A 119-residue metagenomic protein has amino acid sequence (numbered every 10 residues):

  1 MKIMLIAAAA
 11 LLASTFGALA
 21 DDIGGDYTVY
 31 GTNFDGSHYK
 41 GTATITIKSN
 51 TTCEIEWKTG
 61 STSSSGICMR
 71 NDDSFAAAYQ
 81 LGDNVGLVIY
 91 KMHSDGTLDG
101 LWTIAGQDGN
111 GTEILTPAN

Functional and structural regions predicted by a protein language model:
M1-I6: Bacterial N-terminal signal peptides that target proteins for export
L11-L12: Repetitive helical segments and hydrophobic/amphipathic motifs
F16-A20: Sec/Tat signal peptide C-region and signal peptidase I cleavage site
D21-N119: Central antiparallel beta-sheet cores of small beta-barrel/beta-sandwich binding domains
